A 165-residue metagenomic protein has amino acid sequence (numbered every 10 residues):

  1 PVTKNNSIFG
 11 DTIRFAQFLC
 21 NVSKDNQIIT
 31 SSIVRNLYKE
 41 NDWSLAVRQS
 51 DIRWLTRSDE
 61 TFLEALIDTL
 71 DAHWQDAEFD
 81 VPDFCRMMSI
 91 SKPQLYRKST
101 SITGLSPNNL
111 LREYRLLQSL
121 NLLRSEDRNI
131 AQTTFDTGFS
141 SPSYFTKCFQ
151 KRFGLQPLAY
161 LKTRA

Functional and structural regions predicted by a protein language model:
P1-D11: Catalytic core of nucleotidyl cyclases, primarily class III adenylyl/guanylyl cyclases
T12-F15, L19: Alpha-helical scaffolding flanking metal-ion-dependent phosphate/phosphodiester catalytic sites
D25-D68: Cytosolic regulatory/linker segments at or just downstream of nucleotide-handling modules in signal-transduction
D59-P93, R97: Cytosolic transmitter module of two-component histidine kinases and hybrid His-Asp phosphorelay receptors
L66-F79, S99, T103, L120-N129 (+2 more regions): Basic, amphipathic alpha-helical hairpins
P82-I90, L95, S99, T133-S140 (+2 more regions): Append "Primarily bacterial transcriptional regulators
S101-S140, T163-A165: Terminal helix-turn-helix DNA-binding modules in bacterial transcription factors
K147-A165: …primarily DNA-binding HTH/wHTH and HhH modules…
